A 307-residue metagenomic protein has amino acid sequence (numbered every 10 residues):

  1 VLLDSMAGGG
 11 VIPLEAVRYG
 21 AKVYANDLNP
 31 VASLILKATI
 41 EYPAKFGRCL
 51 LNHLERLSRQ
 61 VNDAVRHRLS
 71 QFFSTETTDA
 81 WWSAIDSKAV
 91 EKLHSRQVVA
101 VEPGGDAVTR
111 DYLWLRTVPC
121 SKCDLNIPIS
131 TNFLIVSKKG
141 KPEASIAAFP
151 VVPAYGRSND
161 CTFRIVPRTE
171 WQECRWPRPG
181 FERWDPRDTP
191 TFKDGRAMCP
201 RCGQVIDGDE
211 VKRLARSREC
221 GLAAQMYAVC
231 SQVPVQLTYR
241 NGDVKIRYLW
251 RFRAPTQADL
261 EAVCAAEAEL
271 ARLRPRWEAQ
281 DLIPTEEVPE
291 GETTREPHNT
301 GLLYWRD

Functional and structural regions predicted by a protein language model:
V1-D307: S-adenosyl-L-methionine-dependent nucleic acid methyltransferase catalytic domains
